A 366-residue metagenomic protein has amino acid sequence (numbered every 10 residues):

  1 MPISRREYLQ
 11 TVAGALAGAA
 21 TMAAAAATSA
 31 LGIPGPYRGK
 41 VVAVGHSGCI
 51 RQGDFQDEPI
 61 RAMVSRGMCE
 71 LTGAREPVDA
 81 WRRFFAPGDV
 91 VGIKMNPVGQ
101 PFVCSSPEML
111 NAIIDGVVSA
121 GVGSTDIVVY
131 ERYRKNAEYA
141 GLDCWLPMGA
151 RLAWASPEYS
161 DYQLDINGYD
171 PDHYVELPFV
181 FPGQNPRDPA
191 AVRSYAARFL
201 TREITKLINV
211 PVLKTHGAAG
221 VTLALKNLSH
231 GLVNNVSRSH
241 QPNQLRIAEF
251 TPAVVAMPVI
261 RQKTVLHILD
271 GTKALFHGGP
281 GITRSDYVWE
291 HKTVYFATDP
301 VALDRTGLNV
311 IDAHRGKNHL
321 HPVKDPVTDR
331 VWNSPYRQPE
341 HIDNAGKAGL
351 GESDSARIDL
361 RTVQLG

Functional and structural regions predicted by a protein language model:
M1-L16: N-terminal secretory signal peptides and thylakoid transit peptides that target proteins across membranes
A19-A20: Bacterial N-terminal signal peptides
A24-G32: Boundary at the C-terminal end of the N-terminal hydrophobic targeting segment
L31-P87, V98-N111, D115-G366: Extended, low-polarity segments enriched in aliphatic/aromatic residues
